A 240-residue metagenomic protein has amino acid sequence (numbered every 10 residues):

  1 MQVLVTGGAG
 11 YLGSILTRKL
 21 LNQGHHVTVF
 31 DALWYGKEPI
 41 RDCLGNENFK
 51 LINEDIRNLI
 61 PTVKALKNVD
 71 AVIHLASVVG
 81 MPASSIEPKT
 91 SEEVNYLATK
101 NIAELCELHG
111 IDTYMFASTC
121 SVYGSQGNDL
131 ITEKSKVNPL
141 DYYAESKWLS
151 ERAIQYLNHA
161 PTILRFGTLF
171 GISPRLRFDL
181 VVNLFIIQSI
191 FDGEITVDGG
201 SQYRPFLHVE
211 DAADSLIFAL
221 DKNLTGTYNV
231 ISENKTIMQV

Functional and structural regions predicted by a protein language model:
M1-A71: N-terminal Rossmann/SDR dinucleotide-binding element
I56-E93: NAD(P)H-binding glycine-rich loop region in Rossmannoid oxidoreductase-like domains and their noncatalytic homologs
S77, V94-T99, M115-S118, S146-K147: Short alpha-helix in the Rossmann-fold core of NAD(P)-dependent oxidoreductases
P82-A98, I131-P139: Short alpha-helical oligomerization interface
K100-Y142: Conserved Rossmann-fold NAD(P)-dependent oxidoreductase catalytic core, especially the SDR/UDP-sugar
Y123-G124, N138-Y142, L164-L180: Flexible, glycine-rich beta-alpha linker
S125, N138-T162, I190: Active-site Tyr-X1-5-Lys
W148, F170-N183, G193, V209-E210 (+2 more regions): Glycine/proline-rich active-site loop of Rossmann-fold NAD(P)-dependent oxidoreductases
